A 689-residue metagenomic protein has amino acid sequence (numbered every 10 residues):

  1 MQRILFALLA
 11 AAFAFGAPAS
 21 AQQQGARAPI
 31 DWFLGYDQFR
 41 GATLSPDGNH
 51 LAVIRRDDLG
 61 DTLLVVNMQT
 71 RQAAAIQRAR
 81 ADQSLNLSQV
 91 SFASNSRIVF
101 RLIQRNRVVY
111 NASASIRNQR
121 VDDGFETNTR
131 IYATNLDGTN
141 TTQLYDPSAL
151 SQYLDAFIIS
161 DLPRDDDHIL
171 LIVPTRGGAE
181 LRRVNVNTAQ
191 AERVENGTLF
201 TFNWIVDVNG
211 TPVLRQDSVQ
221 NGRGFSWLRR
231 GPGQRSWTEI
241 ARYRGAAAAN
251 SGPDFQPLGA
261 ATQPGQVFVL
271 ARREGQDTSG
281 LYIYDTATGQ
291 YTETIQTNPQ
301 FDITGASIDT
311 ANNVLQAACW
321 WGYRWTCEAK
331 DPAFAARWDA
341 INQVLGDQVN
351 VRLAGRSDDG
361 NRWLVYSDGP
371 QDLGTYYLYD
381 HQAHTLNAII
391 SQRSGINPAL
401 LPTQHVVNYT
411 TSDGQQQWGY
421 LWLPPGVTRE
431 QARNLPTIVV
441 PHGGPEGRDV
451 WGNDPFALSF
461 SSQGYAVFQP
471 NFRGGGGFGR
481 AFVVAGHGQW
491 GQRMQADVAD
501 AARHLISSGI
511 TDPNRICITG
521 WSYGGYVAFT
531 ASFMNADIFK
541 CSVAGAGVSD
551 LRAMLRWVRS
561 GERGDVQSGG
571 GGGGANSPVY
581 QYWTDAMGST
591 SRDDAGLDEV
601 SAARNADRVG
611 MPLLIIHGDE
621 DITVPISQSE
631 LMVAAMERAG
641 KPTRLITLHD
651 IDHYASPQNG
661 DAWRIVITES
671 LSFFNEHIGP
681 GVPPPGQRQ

Functional and structural regions predicted by a protein language model:
M1-F6: Bacterial N-terminal signal peptides that target proteins for export
A7-L8, A21-W363, P370-D372, P684-R688: Beta-propeller folds
F13-S20: C-terminal segment of classical bacterial N-terminal signal peptides
L44, V53, F92, Y409 (+5 more regions): Conserved hydrophobic/aromatic "anchor" residues that stabilize well-ordered secondary structure elements
V66, L270, A318, Y366-D368 (+12 more regions): Generic beta-strand/beta-sheet core signal
N203-I205, Q216, C327-T428, P455-L458: Non-catalytic accessory segments flanking enzyme active sites
G395-N514, W521-S522, R556: Cap/lid segment of the alpha/beta-hydrolase catalytic domain
F472-Q689: Active-site-proximal cap/loop segments of hydrolase catalytic domains
